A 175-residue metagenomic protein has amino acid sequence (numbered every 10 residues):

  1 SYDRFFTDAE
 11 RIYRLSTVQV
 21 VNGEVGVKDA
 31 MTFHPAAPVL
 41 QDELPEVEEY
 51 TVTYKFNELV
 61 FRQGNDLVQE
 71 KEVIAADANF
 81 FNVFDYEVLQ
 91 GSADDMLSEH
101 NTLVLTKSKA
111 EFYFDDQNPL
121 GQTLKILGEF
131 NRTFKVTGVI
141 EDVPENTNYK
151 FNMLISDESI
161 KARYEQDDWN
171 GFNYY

Functional and structural regions predicted by a protein language model:
S1-F5, A37-E46, D66-A75, N148-K161: Phosphate-binding glycine-rich loops and adjacent basic patches that engage nucleotide phosphates, nucleic-acid
Y2-D3, P38-Q41, G91-D94, F114-D115 (+1 more regions): Short, flexible, glycine/charge-rich loop motifs used to bind or transfer phosphoryl groups or to couple energy/partner
Y2-L59, N170-Y175: Membrane-proximal extracellular/periplasmic loop immediately following the first transmembrane helix
R4-F5, R11, E46, V60 (+4 more regions): Residue-level preference for alpha-helix termini and adjacent loops
T17-A30, V52-N79, L89-T102, I126-F134 (+3 more regions): Short acidic/polar micro-motifs at solvent-exposed secondary-structure junctions
H34, L67-V68, N118-L120: Residues that act as N-cap/strand-start positions at coil-to-secondary-structure junctions
A37, E46-E49, V60-R62, I74 (+2 more regions): Intrinsically disordered, low-complexity segments enriched in polar/charged residues with Gly/Pro, especially when
D77-Q90, L103-Y175: Mid-to-C-terminal secondary-structure elements that act as membrane-proximal/extracytoplasmic interface segments
